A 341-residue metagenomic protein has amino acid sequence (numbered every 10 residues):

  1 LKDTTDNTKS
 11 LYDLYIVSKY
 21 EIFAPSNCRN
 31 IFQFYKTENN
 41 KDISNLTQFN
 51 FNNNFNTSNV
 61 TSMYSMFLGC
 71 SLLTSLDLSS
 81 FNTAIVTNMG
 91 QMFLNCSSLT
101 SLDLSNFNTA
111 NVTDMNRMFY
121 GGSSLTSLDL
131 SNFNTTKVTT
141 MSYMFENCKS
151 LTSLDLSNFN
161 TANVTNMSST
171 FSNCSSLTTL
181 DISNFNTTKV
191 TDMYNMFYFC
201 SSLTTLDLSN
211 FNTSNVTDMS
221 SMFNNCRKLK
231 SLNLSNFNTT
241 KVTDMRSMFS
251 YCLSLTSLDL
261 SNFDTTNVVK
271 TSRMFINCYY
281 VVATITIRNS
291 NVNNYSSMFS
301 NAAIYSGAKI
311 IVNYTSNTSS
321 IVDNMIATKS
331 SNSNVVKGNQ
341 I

Functional and structural regions predicted by a protein language model:
L1-I341: Negatively charged
